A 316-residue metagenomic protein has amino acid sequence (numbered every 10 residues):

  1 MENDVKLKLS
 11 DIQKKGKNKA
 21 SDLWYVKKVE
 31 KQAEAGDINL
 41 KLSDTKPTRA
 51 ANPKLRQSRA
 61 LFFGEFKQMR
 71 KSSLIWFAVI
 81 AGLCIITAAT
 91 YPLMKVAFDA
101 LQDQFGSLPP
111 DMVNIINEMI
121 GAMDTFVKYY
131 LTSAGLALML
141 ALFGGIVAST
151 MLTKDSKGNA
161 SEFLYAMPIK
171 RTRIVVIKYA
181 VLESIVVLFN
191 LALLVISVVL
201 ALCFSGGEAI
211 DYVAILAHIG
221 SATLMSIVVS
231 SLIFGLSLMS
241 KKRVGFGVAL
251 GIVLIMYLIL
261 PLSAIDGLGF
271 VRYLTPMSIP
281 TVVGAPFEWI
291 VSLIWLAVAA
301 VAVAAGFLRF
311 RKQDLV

Functional and structural regions predicted by a protein language model:
E2-N3, L55, M69, A88-T125 (+1 more regions): Terminal transmembrane helical anchor/hairpin motif
K46-I80: Aromatic- and glycine-rich beta-strand/loop motifs that create alpha-glucan
S73-F77, L216-G220, F246-G247, W289-A297: Hydrophobic alpha-helical transmembrane segments
I75-I86, T125-G135, S161-T172, L194-V198 (+1 more regions): Hydrophobic alpha-helical transmembrane segments
A81, I85-A89, Y129-S133, V176-L238: Secretory targeting signals
V127-T153: Long, hydrophobic alpha-helical segments
G144-A148, A160, I196, S231-L232 (+2 more regions): Hydrophobic/aromatic residues in alpha-helical transmembrane segments
L152-E183: Helix-loop-helix units of permease transmembrane domains in multi-pass membrane transporters, especially ABC
